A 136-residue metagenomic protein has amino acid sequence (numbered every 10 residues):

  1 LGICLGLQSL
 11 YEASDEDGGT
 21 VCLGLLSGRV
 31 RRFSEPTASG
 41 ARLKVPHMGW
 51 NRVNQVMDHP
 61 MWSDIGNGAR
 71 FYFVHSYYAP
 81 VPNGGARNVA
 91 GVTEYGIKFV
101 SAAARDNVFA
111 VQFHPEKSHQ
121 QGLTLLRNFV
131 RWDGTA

Functional and structural regions predicted by a protein language model:
L1-H47, R127: Cysteine-nucleophile active-site neighborhood
A13-S14, S76, S118: Short linear Ser/Thr-Pro motifs
S14, M57, V81, D133-A136: A general structural signal marking secondary-structure boundaries and capping sites
G40, V45, V81, Q112-Q120: Phosphate-binding/catalytic loops
H47-W50, V100, G122, L126: A general structural signal for well-ordered alpha-helical segments in protein cores
R52-F113: Active-site oxyanion/phosphate-handling segment shared across diverse enzymes
N107-A136: Acyltransferase
